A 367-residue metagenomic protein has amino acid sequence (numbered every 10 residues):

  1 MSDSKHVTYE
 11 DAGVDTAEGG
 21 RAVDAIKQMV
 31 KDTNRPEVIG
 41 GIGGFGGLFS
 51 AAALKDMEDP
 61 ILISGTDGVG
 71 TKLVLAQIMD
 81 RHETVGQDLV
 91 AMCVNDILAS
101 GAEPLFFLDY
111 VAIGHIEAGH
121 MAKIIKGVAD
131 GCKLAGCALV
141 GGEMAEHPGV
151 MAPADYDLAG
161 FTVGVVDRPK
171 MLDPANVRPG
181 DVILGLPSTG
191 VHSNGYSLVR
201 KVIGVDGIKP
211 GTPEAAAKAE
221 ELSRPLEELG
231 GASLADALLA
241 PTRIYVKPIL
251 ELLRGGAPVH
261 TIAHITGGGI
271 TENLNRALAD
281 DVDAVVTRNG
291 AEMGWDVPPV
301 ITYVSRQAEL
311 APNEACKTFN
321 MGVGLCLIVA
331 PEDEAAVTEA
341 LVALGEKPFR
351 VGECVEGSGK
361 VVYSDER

Functional and structural regions predicted by a protein language model:
S2-D11, H120, I124-G131, A135-A138 (+4 more regions): Glycine-/charge-enriched secondary-structure boundary and capping motifs
S2-E37: N-terminal amphipathic/basic leader segments beginning at the initiator methionine
A12, T16, D80, T189-H192 (+1 more regions): Hydrophobic alpha-helical scaffolding
D15, D67, G180, H264 (+1 more regions): Residue-level signature of catalytic and energy-coupling elements of molecular machines, predominantly ATP/GTP-dependent
V23, A122-I125, Y196: Hydrophobic face of alpha-helices
I26, L48, C93-V94, V199-V202 (+4 more regions): Buried hydrophobic packing segments
Q28-T189, V285: Glycine-rich phosphate/pyrophosphate-binding loop regions near the starts of catalytic domains
T66, D157, K170-G230, L234 (+1 more regions): Short, acidic (Asp/Glu-rich) active-site segment that either coordinates a divalent metal cofactor
